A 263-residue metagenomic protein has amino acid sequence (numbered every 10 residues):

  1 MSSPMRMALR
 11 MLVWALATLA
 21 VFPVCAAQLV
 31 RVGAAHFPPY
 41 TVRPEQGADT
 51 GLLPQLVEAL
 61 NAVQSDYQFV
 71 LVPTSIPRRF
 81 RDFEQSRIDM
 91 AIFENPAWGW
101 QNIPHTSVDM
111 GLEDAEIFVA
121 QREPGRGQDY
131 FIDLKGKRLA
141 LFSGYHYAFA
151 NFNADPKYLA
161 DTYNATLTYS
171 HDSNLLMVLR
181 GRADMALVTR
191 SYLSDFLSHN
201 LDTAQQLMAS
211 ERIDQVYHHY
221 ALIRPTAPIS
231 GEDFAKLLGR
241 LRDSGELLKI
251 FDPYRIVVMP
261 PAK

Functional and structural regions predicted by a protein language model:
R10-P23: Bacterial N-terminal signal peptides
A27-I103, L167, Y254: Extracytoplasmic small-molecule ligand-binding "clamshell" domains of the periplasmic binding protein/Venus flytrap
A34-P38, E113-I117, L201-L238, V257-K263: Periplasmic-binding protein-like
H36-P38, G47-A59, R122-L159, S191: Bilobed "Venus flytrap"/periplasmic-binding protein-like clamshell domains and structurally analogous long
P54-Q64, I132-R138, Y145, Y220-P253 (+1 more regions): Extended ligand-binding regions for polar small-molecule ligands
V57-S65, D109, K135, S143-T168 (+2 more regions): Ligand-binding cleft/hinge of the Venus flytrap
V63, P77-I88, H171-Y192: Short helices/loops that flank or line small-molecule/ion binding pockets
L71-D133, H146-Y147, E211-R212: Acidic, polar ligand-binding/catalytic clefts
